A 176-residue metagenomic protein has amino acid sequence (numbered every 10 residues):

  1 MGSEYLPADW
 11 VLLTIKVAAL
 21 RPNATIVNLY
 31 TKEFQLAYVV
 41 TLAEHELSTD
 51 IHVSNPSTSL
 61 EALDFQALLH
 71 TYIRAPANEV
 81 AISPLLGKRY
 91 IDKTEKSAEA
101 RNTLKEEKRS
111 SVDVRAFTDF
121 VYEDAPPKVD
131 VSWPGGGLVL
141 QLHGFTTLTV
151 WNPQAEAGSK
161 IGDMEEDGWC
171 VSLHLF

Functional and structural regions predicted by a protein language model:
M1-E44: Extended, loop-rich substrate-binding clefts of extracytoplasmic carbohydrate-active enzymes
T14-A18, V39-T41, D50-S54, L68 (+2 more regions): Residue-level recognition of well-ordered beta-strand positions that form the cores of beta-sheet-rich folds across
A43-E46, S57: Beta-rich strand-turn-strand
E46-S48, G137: Structural motif
I51-S59, L175: Asparagine-centered strand-capping/turn motif at beta-strand->loop junctions
L60-F65, T71-G158: Active-site/ligand-binding surface loops and adjacent short beta/alpha elements that line catalytic pockets across
Q154-G168: C-terminal closing repeat unit and adjoining cap/tail of repeat-based domains
D167-F176: C-terminal structured interaction module
